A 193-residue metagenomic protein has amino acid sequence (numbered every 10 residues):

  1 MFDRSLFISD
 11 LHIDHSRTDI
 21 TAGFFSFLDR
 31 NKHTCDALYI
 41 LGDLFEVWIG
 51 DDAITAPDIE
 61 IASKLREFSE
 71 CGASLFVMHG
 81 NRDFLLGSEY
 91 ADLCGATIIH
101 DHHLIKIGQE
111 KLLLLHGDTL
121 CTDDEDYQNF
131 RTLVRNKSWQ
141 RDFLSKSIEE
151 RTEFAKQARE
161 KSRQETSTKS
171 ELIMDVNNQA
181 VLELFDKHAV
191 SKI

Functional and structural regions predicted by a protein language model:
M1-R4, T152-F154: Acidic, histidine-bearing metal-coordination/catalytic regions of metal-dependent phosphoesterases
F2, F24, W48, Y90 (+4 more regions): Bulky hydrophobic/aromatic packing residues
F2-R4, I13-I107: Core catalytic region of metal-dependent phosphoesterases/phosphodiesterases, especially metallo-beta-lactamase-like
R4-H12, K111-D118: Active-site-proximal beta-strand elements of phosphoester/diester hydrolases
L6, L38-I40, L113, I193: Hydrophobic positions in the central parallel beta-sheet of the AAA+
L93-H100, K111-L113, D118, D124-N129 (+1 more regions): Conserved beta-sheet core of the metallophosphoesterase superfamily
G117-A180: Active-site-proximal loop/helix segment associated with metal-binding centers of metalloenzymes
